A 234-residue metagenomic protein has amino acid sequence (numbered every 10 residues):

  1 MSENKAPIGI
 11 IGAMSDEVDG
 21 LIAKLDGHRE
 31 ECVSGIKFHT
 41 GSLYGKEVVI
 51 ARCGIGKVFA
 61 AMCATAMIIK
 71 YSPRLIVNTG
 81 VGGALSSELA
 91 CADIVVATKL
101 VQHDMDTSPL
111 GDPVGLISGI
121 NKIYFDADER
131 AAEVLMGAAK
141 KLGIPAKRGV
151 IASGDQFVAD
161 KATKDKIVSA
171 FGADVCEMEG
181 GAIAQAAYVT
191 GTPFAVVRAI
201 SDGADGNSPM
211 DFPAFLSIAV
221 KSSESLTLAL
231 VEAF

Functional and structural regions predicted by a protein language model:
S2-Y71: N-terminal short beta-loop-beta anion/metal-coordinating cradle
K24, R130-P145, A186, S222-A233: Generic non-transmembrane alpha-helical segments
A66-K70, E88-L89, Q185-P193: Alpha-helix C-terminal capping segments
S72-V77: Proline-aspartate-enriched helix->loop->beta-strand connector
L85-F171: Mid-sequence, gly/pro-rich, charge-dense loop/helix-turn segments that line enzyme active sites
F157-D202: A C-terminal functional module that forms or caps the active site or interfaces directly with catalytic machinery
A204-F234: His/Asp/Glu-rich mid-to-C-terminal helical/loop segments that flank catalytic regions of hydrolases
